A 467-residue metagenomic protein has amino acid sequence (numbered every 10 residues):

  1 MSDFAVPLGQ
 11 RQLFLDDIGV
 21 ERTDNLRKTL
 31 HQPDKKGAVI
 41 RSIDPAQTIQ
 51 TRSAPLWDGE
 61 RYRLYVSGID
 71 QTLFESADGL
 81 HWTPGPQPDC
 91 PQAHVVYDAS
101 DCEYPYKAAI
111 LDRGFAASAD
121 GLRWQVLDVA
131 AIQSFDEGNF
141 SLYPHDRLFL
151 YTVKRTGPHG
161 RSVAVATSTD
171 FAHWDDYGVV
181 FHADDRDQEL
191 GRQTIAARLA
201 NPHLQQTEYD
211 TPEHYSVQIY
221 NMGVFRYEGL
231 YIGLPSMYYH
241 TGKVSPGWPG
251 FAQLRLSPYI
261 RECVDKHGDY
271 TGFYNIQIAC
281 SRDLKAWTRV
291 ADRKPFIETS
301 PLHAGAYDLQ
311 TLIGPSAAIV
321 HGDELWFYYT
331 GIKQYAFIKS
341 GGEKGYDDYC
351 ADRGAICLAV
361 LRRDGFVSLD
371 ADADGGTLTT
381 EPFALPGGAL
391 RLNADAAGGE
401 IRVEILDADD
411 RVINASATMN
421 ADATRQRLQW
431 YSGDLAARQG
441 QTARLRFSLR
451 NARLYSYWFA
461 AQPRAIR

Functional and structural regions predicted by a protein language model:
M1-R467: Carbohydrate-active catalytic/glycan-binding domains of CAZyme proteins, especially the secreted or lumenal ectodomains
